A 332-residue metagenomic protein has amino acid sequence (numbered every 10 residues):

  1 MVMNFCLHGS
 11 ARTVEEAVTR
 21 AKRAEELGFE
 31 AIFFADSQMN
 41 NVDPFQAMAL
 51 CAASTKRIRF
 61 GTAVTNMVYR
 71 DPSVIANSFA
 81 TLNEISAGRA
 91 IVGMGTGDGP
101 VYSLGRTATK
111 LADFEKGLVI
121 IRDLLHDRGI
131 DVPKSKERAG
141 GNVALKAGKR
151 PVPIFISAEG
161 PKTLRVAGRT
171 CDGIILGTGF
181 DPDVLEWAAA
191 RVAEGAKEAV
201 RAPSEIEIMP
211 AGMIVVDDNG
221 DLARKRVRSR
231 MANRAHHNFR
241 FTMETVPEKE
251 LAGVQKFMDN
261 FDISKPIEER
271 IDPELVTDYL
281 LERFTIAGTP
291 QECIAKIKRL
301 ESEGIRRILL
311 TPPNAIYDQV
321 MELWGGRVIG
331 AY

Functional and structural regions predicted by a protein language model:
M1-T62, V152: N-terminal beta1-alpha1-beta2 module of alpha/beta enzyme domains
M3-E15, T65-P72, G148-E159, I214-V216 (+1 more regions): Active-site mouth loops of central-metabolism enzymes
M3-G9, I32-F34, F60-A63, A90-M94 (+4 more regions): Hydrophobic faces of well-ordered beta-strands that scaffold small-molecule active sites in alpha/beta enzyme cores
R12-A24, S78, A158-V166, V227 (+1 more regions): Short, acidic/polar
G28, C51, L82, I121 (+4 more regions): Conserved, mostly hydrophobic/aromatic
A31-S54, N66, D98-V101, T178-P182 (+1 more regions): Glycine-rich, proline-tolerant flexible connector loops at the mouths of alpha/beta enzymes
F45-T65, Y69, L124, E198 (+1 more regions): Alpha-helix-loop-beta-strand connector modules within alpha/beta enzyme cores
T107-V143, L185, A190-S302: An alpha-helical appendage that flanks or caps ligand/catalytic pockets
